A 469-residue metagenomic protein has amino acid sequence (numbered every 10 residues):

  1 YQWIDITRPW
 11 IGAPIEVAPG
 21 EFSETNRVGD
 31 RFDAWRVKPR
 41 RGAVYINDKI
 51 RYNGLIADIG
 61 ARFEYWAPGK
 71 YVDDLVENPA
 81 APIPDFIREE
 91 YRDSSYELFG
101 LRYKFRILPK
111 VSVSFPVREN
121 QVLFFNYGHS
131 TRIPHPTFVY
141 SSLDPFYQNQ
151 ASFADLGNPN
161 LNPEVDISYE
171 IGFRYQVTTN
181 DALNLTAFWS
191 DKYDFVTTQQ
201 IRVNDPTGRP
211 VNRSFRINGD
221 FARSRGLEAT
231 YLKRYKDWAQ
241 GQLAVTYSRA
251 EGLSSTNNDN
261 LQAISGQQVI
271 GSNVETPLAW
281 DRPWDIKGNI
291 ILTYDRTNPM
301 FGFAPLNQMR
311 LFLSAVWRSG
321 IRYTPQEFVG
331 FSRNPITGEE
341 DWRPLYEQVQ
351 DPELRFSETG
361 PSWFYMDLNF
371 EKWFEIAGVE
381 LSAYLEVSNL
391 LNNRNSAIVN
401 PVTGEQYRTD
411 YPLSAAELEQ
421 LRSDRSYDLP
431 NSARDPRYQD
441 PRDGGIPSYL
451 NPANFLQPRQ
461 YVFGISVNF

Functional and structural regions predicted by a protein language model:
Y1-N120, F138, A151, N257: Signature of Gram-negative outer-membrane beta-barrel scaffolds
Y1-W3, I59-Y65, F125-H129, F138 (+7 more regions): Transmembrane beta-barrel strands of outer-membrane/channel proteins
K38-G42, Y103-I107, V165-Y169, R223-R225 (+4 more regions): Residues that define the transmembrane beta-barrel architecture of outer-membrane proteins
V44-I50, A61, V111-F115, I171-Y175 (+7 more regions): Residues on the lipid-exposed face of transmembrane beta-strands in outer-membrane beta-barrel proteins
G54-A57, N120-L123, N180-L183, D237-G241 (+3 more regions): Repeated loop/turn-to-beta-strand initiation elements of outer-membrane beta-barrel proteins
P116, V122-F124, G128, R132-P134 (+5 more regions): Membrane-embedded beta-barrel scaffold of Gram-negative outer-membrane proteins
N184-D191, V196, V203, G208-I321: Gram-negative outer-membrane beta-barrel transporters
M300-Y346, G360-Y365, E371-F469: C-terminal beta-signal and adjacent terminal beta-strands/loops of Gram-negative outer-membrane beta-barrel proteins
